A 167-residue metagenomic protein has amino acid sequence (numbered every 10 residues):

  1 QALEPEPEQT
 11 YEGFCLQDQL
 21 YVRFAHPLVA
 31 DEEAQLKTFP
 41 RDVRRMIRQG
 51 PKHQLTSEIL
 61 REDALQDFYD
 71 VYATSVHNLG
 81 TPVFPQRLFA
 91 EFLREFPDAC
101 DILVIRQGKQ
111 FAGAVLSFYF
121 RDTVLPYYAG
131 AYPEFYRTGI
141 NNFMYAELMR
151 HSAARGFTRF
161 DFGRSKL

Functional and structural regions predicted by a protein language model:
Q1-L3, S152-R164: Conserved GNAT acetyl-CoA-binding A-motif
A2-R137, H151: A conserved beta-strand-loop-helix scaffold within acyl/acetyltransferase catalytic domains
F135-E147: Conserved acetyl-CoA pyrophosphate-binding loop and the N-cap/start of the following alpha-helix in GNAT-like
L167: AMP-binding (ANL) adenylation modules
